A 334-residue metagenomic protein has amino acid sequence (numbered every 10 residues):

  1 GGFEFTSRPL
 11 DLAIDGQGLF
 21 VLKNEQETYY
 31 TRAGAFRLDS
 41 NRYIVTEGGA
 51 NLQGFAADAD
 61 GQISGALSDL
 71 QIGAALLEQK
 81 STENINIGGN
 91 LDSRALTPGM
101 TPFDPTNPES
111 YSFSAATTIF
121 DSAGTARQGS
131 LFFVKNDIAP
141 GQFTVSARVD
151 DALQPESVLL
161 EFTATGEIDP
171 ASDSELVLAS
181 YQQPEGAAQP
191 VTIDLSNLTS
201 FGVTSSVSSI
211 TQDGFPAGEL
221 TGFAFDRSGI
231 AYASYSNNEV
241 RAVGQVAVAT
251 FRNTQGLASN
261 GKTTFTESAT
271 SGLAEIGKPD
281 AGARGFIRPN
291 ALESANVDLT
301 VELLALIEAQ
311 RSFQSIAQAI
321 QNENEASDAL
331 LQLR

Functional and structural regions predicted by a protein language model:
G1-A305, A309-S312: Small/polar low-complexity and glycine-rich loop motifs
G49, Q318, N324-E325: Short, surface-exposed secondary-structure boundary micro-motifs
A326-R334: Structured functional modules or segments
